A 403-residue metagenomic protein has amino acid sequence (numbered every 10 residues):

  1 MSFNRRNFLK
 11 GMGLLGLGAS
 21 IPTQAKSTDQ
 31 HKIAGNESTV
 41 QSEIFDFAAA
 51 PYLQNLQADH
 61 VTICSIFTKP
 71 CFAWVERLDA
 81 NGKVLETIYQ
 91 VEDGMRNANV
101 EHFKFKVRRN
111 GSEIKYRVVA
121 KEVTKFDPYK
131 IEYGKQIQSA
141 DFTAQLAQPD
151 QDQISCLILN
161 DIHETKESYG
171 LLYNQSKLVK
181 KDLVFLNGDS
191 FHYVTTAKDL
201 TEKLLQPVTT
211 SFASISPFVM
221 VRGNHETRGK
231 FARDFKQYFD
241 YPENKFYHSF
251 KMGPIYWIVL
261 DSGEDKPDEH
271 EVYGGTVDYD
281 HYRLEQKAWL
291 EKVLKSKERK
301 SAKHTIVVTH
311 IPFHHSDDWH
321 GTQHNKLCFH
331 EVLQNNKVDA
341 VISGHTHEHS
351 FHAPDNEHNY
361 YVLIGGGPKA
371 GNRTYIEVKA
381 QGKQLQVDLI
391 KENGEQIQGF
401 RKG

Functional and structural regions predicted by a protein language model:
S2-I158, H163, L178, L389-G403: Acidic, histidine-bearing metal-coordination/catalytic regions of metal-dependent phosphoesterases
V118-T143, Q148, K198-K295, R299 (+4 more regions): Extended active-site neighborhood of metal-dependent phosphoesterases/phosphodiesterases
Q153-T227: Conserved, compact domain cores that house catalytic/ligand-binding motifs in diverse enzymes and effector modules
I154, D182, Y247, P254-I255 (+1 more regions): Alpha/beta-hydrolase fold active-site loops
I158-N160, V184-D189, F218-N224, I306-H310 (+2 more regions): Active-site neighborhood of phospho(di)ester-bond hydrolases with catalytic His/Asp-centered motifs
V194, H315-D317, S350: Short, solvent-exposed loop/turn segments at secondary-structure junctions
K297-D317: Short acidic, glycine-rich surface-loop motifs adjacent to enzyme active sites
H320-G321, P354: Substrate-binding cleft/loops of secretory-pathway carbohydrate-active enzymes
